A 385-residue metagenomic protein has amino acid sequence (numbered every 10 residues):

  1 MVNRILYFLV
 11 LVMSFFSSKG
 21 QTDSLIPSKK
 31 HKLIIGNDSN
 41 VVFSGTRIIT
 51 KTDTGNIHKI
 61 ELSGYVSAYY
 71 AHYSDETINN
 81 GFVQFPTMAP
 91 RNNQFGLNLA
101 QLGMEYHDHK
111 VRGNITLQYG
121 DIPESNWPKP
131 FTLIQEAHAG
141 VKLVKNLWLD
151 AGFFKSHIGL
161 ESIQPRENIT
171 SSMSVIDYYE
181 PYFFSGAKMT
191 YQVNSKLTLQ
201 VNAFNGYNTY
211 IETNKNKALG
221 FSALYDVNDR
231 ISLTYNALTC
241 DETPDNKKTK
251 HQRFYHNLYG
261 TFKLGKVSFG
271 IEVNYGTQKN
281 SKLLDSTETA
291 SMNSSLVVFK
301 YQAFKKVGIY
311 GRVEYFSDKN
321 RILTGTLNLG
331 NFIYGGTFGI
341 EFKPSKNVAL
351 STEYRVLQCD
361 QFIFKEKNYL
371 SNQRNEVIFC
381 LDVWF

Functional and structural regions predicted by a protein language model:
M1-S24: Bacterial Sec-dependent N-terminal signal peptides
Y7, S24, I34, Y73-Q94 (+4 more regions): Surface-exposed coil loops of outer-membrane beta-barrel proteins
S18-T77: N-terminal periplasmic/intermembrane-space "pro-region" immediately following the signal or transit peptide
L33-G36, P86-A89, P123-W127, T234-A237 (+2 more regions): Outer-membrane beta-barrel pore domains
D53, G103-E105, G140-K142, K188-Q192 (+6 more regions): Transmembrane beta-barrel domains of outer membrane proteins
G55-I57, H107-H109, V144-N146, S156 (+6 more regions): Outer-membrane beta-barrel channels and translocator barrels
I60, L97-L102, I134-A139, F183-A187 (+5 more regions): Hydrophobic, lipid-facing positions within transmembrane beta-strands of outer-membrane proteins
A100-D121, T190-N194, T198-Q200, Y259-T277 (+1 more regions): Surface-exposed extracellular loop regions of Gram-negative outer-membrane beta-barrel proteins
